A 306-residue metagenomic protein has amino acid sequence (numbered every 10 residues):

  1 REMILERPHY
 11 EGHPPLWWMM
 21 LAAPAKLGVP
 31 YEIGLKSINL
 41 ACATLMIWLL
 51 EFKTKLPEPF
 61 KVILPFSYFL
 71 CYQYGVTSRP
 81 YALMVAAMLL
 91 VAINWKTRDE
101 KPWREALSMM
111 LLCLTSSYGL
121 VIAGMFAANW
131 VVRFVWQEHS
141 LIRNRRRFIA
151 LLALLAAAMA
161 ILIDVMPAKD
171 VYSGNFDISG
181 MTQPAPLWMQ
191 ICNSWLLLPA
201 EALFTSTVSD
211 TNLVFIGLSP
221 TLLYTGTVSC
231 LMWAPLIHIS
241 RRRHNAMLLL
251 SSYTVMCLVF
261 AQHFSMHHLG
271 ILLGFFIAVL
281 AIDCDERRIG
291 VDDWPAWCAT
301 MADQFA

Functional and structural regions predicted by a protein language model:
M3-I33, S37, A41, P199-E201: Short hydrophobic/aromatic helix or loop-helix immediately within or flanking a transmembrane segment in polytopic
S37-V62, L231-L236: Transmembrane-helix motifs of polytopic, lipid-linked glycan transferases
L45-I47, S209-L213, S219-H244: Hydrophobic, aromatic-rich transmembrane alpha-helices and their immediate juxtamembrane boundary segments
L70-Y74, L89-L90, P102-A128, A156 (+1 more regions): Membrane-interface alpha helices of multi-pass inner-membrane proteins
V76-L83: Short acidic/glycine- and proline-prone juxtamembrane loop motifs at membrane-interface regions of multi-pass membrane
M88-R104, F134-W136, E286: Membrane-interface transmembrane helices that cradle and orient dolichyl/undecaprenyl
N94-R98, I122-A157: Perimembrane helix-loop-helix junctions
L248-V255, A261-W297: Hydrophobic/aromatic-rich transmembrane helices and adjacent perimembrane loops
